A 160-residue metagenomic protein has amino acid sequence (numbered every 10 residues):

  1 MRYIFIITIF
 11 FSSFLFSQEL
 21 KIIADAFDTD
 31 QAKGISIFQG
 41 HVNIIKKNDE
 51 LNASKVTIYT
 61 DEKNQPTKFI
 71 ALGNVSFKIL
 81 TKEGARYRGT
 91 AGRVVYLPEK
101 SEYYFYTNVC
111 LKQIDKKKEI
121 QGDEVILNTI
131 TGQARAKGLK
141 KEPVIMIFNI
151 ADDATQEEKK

Functional and structural regions predicted by a protein language model:
M1-K160: Mature-chain termini and adjacent capping regions
